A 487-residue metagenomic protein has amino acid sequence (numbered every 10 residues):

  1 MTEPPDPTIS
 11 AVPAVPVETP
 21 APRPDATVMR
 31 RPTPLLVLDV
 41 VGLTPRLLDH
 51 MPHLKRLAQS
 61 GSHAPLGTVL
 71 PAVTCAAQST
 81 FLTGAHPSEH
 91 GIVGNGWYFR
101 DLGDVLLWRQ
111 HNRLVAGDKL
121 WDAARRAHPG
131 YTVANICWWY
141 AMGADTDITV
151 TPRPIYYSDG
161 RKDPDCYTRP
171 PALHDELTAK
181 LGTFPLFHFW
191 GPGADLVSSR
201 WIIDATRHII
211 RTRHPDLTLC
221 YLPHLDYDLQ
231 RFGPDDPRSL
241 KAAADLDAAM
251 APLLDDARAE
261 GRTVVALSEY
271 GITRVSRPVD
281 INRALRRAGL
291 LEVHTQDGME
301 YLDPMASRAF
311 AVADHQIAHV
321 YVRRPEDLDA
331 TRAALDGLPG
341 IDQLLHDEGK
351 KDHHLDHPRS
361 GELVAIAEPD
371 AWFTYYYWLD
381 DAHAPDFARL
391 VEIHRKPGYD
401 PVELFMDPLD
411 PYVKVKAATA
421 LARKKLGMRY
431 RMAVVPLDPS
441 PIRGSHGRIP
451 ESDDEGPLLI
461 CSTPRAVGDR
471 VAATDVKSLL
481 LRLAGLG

Functional and structural regions predicted by a protein language model:
T2-P5, I9-V12, V17-P65: Active-site-proximal N-terminal segment of extracellular/periplasmic enzymes that hydrolyze or transfer
E3-P4, I9, V17-R23, A85-G233 (+10 more regions): His/Asp/Glu-rich, glycine-adjacent segments that coordinate divalent cations and/or stabilize oxyanion chemistry on
R30-R46, L57, F81, A124 (+7 more regions): Beta-strand elements within well-structured catalytic alpha/beta cores of enzymes that handle phosphate/sulfate esters
R31-T33, A72-V73, W97-R113, G117-D118 (+2 more regions): Secreted, luminal/periplasmic, and some membrane-associated catalytic domains that remodel anionic oxygen-ester
L35-V40, Q59-P65, V73-Q78, N95-R109 (+2 more regions): Glycine-/proline-rich flexible loop or hinge segments
R46-E89, T132-A134: Short, structured active-site-proximal loop/turn typified by the sulfatase FGly-forming signature C/S-X-P-X-R
P441-I460: Short glycine/proline-rich, acidic loop/turn segments that cap or connect secondary-structure elements
V467-K477: C-terminal helical/tail subdomains of lipid-metabolizing enzymes
